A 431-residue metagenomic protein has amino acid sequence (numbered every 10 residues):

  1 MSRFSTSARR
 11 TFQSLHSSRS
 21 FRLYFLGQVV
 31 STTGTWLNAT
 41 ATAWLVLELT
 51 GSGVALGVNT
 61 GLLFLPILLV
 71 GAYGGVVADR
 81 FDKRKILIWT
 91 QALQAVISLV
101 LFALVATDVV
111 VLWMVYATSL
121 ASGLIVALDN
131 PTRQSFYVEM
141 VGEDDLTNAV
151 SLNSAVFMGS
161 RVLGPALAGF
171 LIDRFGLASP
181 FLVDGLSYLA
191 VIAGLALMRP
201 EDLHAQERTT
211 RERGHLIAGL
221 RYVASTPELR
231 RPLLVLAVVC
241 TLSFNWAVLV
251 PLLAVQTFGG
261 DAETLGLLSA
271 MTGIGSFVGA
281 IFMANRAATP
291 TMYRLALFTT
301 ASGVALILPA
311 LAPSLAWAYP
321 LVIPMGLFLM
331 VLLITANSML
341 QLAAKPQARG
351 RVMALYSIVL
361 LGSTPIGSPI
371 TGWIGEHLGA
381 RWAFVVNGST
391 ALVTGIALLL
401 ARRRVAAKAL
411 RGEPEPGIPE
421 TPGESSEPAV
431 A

Functional and structural regions predicted by a protein language model:
M1-A431: Alpha-helical transmembrane-bundle signature of multi-pass membrane transport and export proteins
